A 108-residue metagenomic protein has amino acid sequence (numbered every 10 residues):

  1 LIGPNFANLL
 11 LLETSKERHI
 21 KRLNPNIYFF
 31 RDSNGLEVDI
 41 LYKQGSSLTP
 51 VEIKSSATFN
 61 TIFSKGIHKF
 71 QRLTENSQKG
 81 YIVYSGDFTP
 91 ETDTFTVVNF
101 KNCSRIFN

Functional and structural regions predicted by a protein language model:
L1-N108: A cross-kingdom feature that marks ATP-driven nucleic-acid transaction machinery
